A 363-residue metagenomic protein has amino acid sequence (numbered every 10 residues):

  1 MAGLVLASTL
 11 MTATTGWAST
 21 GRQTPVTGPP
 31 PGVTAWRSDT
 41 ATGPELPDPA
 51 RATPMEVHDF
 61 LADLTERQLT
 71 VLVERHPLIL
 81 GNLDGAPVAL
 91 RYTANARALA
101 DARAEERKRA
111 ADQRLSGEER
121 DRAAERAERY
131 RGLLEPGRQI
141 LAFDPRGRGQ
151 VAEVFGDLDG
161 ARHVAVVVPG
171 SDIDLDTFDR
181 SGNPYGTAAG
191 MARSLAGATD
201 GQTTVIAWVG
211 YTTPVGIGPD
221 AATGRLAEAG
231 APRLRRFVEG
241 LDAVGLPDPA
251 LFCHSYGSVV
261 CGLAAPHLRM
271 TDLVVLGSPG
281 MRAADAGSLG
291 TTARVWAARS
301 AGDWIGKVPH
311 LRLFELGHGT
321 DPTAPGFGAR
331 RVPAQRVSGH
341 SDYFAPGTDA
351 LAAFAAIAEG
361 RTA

Functional and structural regions predicted by a protein language model:
M1-S181: Flexible, membrane-associating and regulatory peripheral segments of lipid-active enzymes
E119-R126, L251-H254, L313: Short low-complexity stretches enriched in small and charged residues
Y130, F155-G156, L263-A264, D285-A286: Short, flexible, glycine/charge-rich loop motifs used to bind or transfer phosphoryl groups or to couple energy/partner
F143, V168, H254, L276-G277: Short His-Asn-centered micro-motif
L158, G170-R236, G240-P247, H267-A363: Lipolytic serine-hydrolase domain surface
H163-A165, D248-A250, D272: Structural motif
F252-G262: Gly/Ala-rich beta-loop-alpha elbow adjacent to hydrolase catalytic centers
